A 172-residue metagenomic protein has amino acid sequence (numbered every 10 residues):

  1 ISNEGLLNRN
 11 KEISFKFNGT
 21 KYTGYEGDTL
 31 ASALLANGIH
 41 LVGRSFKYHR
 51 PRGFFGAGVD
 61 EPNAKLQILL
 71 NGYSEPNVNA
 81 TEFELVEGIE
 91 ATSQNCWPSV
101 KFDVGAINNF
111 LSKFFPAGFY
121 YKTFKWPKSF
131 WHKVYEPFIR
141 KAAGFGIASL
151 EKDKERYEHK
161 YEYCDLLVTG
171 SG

Functional and structural regions predicted by a protein language model:
I1-I13, F17-E26, N37-I68, P76-V78: Ubiquitin-like/PB1-type beta-grasp interaction modules and other compact soluble beta-rich domains
T29-A31: Short, structural beta-strand-to-alpha-helix junction motif
L34: Carbohydrate-associated surface elements
F46-T169: Fe-S ferredoxin-like electron-transfer domains and their immediately adjacent linker/connector regions across
G172: Glycine-rich NAD(P) Rossmann-fold beta1-alpha1 loop
